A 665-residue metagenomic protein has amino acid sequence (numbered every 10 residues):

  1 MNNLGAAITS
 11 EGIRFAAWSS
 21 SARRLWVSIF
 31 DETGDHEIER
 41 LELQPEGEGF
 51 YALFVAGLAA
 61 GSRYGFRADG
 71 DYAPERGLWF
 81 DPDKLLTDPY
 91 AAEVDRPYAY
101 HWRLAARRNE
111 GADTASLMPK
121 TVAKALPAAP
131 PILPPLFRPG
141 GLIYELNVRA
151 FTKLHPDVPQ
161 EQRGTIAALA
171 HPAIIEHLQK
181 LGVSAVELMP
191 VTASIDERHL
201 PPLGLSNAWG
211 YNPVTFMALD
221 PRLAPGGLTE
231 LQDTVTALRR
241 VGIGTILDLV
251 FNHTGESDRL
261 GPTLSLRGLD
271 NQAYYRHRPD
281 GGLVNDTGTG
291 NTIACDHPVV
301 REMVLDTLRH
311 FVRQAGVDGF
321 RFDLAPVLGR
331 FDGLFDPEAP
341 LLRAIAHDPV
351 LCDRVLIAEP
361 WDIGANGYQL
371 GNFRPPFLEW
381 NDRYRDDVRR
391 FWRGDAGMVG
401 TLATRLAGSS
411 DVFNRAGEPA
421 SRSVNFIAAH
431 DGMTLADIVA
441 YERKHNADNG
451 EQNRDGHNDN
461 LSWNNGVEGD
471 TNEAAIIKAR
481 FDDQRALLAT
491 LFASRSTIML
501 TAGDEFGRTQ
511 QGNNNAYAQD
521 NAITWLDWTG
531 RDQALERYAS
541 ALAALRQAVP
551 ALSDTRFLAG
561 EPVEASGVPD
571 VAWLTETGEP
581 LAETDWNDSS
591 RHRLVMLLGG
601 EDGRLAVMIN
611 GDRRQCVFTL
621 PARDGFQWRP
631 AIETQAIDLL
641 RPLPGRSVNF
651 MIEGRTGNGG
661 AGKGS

Functional and structural regions predicted by a protein language model:
M1-Y144, R149, L178, T471 (+3 more regions): Carbohydrate-interacting/catalytic domains
A17, F66, L146, L188 (+9 more regions): Conserved, mostly hydrophobic/aromatic
S19, P45-G47, G57, G70 (+17 more regions): Short, flexible loop/turn elements at secondary-structure junctions
I38-L41, H155-P172, Y441-N446, I637-L643: Short, polar loop/linker segments at the starts of domains and inter-domain junctions
A68-A129, R198-S206, N212, V241 (+2 more regions): Core domains of carbohydrate- and sulfate-ester-processing enzymes
L142-Y144, V186-L188, T245-L247, F320 (+2 more regions): Hydrophobic faces of well-ordered beta-strands that scaffold small-molecule active sites in alpha/beta enzyme cores
N147-V317, L324-V350, V412: Substrate-binding/active-site clefts of carbohydrate-active enzymes
F331, P337-A502, F506-G507, N515-Q519 (+4 more regions): Conserved alpha/beta catalytic core and glycan-binding cleft of carbohydrate-active enzymes
